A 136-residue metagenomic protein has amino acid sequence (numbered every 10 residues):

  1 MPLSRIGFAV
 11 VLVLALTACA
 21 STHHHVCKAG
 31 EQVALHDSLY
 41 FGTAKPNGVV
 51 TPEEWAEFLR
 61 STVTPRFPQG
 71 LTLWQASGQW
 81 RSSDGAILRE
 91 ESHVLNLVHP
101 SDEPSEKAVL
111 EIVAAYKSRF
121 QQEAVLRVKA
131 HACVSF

Functional and structural regions predicted by a protein language model:
M1-F8: Bacterial N-terminal signal peptides that target proteins for export
L14-A18: C-terminal motif of bacterial Sec signal peptides marking the signal peptidase cleavage site
A20-T22: Bacterial signal peptide processing site
H24-A29, R81-G85: Short beta-strand/turn micro-motifs at beta-sheet edges
Q32-P52: Terminal, regulation- and interaction-focused segments at domain boundaries
E57-S92, L97-P104: Mature extracytoplasmic domains of secretory-pathway proteins
I87-F136: Helix-rich interaction surfaces within compact, conserved domain-sized segments that mediate assembly or partner
